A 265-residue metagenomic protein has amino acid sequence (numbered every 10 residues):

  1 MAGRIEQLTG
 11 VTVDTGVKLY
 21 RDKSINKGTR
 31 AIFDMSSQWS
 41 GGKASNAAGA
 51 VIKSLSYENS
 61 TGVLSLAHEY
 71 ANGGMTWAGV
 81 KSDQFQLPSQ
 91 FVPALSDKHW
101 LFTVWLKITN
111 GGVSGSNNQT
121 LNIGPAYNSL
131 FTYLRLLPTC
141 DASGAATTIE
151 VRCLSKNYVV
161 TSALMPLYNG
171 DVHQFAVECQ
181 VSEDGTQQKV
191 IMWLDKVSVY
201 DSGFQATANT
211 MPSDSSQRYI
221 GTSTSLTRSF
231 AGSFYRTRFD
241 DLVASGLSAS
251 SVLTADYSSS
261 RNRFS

Functional and structural regions predicted by a protein language model:
M1-G28, R236-S265: Extended recognition patches within non-cytosolic domains
T15-S24, S54, T76-L101, V160-P166: Short surface loop/edge beta-strand patches of beta-sandwich-type extracellular domains that form ligand-contact sites
R30-L66, L247-T254: Short, tryptophan-glycine- and acidic/Ser/Thr-enriched carbohydrate-recognition patches
S82-V113, N117-L121, F131-L134, T237: A carbohydrate-recognition surface predominantly in extracellular/luminal proteins
F102-V104, G170-E183, V190-M192: Short tryptophan-centered beta-strand motifs in secreted/extracellular beta-sheet-rich domains of glycan-recognition
N118-V151: Glycan-recognition/cleft segments
I149-Q174: Short, aromatic/His-centered strand-loop micro-motif at the edge of beta-sheets
V199-Y235: Flexible glycan-contacting loops in extracellular carbohydrate-active proteins
